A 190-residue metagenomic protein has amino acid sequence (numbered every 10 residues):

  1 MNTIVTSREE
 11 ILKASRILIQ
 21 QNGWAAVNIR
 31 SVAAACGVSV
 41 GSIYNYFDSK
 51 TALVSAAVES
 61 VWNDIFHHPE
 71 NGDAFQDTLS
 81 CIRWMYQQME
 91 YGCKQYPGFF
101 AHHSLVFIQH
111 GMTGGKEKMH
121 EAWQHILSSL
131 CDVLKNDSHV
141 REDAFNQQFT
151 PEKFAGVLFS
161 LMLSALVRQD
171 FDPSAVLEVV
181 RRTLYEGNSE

Functional and structural regions predicted by a protein language model:
M1-T6, D143-F145, E190: N-terminal intrinsically disordered/low-complexity leader segments
I4, E10, A14, L18-A52 (+1 more regions): Helix-turn-helix
I4, I126, Q147-A155, D172-L177: Short amphipathic alpha-helix in the helical subdomain of ABC transporter nucleotide-binding domains
F47, H103-M112, S164: Short helix-capping/turn signature of helix-turn-helix
A56, E70-Q95, P151-A155, L177: Hydrophobic alpha-helical connector segments
E59-F66: Short, basic, alpha-helical segments at the C-terminal edge of helix-turn-helix-like DNA-binding modules
L79-L105, V167-F171, S189: Helical hydrophobic small-molecule/effector-binding pocket
K94-Q95, G111-V140, F149-E152, G156: Amphipathic alpha-helical packing segments from all-alpha helical-bundle domains
